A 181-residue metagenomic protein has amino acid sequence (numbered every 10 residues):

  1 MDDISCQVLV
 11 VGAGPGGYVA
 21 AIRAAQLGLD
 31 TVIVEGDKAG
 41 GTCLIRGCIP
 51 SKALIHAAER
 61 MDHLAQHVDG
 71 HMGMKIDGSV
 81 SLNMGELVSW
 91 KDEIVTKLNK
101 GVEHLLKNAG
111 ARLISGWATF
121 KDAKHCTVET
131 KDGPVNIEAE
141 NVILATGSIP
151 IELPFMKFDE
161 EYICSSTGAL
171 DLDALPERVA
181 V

Functional and structural regions predicted by a protein language model:
D2-C6, I22-L29, V34-L175: Glycine-rich flavin
G12-P15, G36-D37: Glycine-rich Rossmann-fold phosphate-binding loop(s) that bind the pyrophosphate of adenine dinucleotide cofactors
Y18: Residues forming the Rossmann-fold NAD(P)(H) cofactor-binding site
R178: Acidic/aromatic-lined carbohydrate-recognition and catalytic surfaces of CAZymes acting on diverse glycans
